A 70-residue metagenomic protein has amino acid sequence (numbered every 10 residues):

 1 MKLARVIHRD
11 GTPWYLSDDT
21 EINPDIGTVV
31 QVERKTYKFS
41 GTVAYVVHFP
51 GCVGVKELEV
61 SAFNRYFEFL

Functional and structural regions predicted by a protein language model:
M1-L3, E68-L70: Short intrinsically disordered terminal tails
I7-F63: Basic/aromatic-rich interaction segments and small domains that mediate binding to polyanionic partners
